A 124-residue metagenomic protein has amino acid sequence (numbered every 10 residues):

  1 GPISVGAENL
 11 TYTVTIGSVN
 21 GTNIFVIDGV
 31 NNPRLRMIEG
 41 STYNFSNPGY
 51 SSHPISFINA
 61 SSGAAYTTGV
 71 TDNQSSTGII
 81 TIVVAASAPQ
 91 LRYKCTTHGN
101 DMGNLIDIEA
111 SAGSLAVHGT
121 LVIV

Functional and structural regions predicted by a protein language model:
L10-E39: N-terminal edge beta-strand
L10-I16, Y50-S52, T71-A112, V117-H118 (+1 more regions): Extracellular/periplasmic metallocenter environments
P33, Y43, G78-I82: Short strand-edge motifs at loop-to-beta-strand transitions and within beta-strands of extracellular beta-rich domains
G40, P48-Y50: Short solvent-exposed strand-capping/beta-turn motif centered on an Asx-Ser/Thr pair
P54-I58: Beta-strand signatures of extracellular beta-sandwich domains
N59-A64, A110: Short edge-strand/loop segments of extracellular domains
